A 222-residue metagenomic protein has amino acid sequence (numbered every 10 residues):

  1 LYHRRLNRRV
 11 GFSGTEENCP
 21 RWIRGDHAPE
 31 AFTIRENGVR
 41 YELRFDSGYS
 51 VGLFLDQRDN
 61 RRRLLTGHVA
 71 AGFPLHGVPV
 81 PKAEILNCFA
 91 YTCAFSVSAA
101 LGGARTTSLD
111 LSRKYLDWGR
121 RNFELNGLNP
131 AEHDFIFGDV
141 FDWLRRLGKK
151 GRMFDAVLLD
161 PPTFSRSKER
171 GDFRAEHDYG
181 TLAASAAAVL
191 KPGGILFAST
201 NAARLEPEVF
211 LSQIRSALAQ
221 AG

Functional and structural regions predicted by a protein language model:
L1-F54: Non-catalytic substrate-recognition/targeting regions of SAM-dependent transferases
P74-Y91: Conserved class I S-adenosyl-L-methionine
T92-A104: Conserved SAM-binding loop of SAM-dependent methyltransferases across substrates and taxa, primarily the Class I
R105-D110: Conserved SAM-binding motif I beta-strand of class I
K114-L158: S-adenosyl-L-methionine
M153, I195-G222: C-terminal catalytic and target-recognition region of SAM-dependent MTase-like enzymes, primarily methyltransferases
F154-S185: Mobile active-site "lid"/loop adjacent to the S-adenosyl-L-methionine
L190-K191: Helix-to-beta-strand junctions that scaffold the AdoMet/dcAdoMet cofactor pocket in Class I SAM-dependent enzymes
